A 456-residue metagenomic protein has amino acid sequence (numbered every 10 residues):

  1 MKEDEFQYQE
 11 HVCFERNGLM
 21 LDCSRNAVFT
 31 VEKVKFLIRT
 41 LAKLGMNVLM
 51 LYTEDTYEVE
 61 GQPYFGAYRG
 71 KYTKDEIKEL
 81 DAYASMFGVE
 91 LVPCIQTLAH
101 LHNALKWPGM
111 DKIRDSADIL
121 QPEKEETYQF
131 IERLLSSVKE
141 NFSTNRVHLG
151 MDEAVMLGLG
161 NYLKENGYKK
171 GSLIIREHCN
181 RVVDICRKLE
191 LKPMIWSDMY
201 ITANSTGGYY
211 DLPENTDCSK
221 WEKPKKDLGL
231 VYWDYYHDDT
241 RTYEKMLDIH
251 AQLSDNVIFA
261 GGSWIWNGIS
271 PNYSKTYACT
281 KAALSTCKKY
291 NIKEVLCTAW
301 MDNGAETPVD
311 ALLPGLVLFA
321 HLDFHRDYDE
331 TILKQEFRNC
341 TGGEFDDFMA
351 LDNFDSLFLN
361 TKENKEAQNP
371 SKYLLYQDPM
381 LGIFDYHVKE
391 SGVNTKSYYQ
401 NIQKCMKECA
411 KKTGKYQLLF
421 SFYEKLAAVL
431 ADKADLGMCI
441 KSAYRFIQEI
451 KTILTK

Functional and structural regions predicted by a protein language model:
M1-R187, M194, F259-G261, W266 (+2 more regions): Feature activates predominantly on carbohydrate-active enzymes
R39, E79-A82, G88-E90, Y128-S136 (+3 more regions): Substrate-binding groove of N-acetylhexosamine-processing glycoside hydrolases
